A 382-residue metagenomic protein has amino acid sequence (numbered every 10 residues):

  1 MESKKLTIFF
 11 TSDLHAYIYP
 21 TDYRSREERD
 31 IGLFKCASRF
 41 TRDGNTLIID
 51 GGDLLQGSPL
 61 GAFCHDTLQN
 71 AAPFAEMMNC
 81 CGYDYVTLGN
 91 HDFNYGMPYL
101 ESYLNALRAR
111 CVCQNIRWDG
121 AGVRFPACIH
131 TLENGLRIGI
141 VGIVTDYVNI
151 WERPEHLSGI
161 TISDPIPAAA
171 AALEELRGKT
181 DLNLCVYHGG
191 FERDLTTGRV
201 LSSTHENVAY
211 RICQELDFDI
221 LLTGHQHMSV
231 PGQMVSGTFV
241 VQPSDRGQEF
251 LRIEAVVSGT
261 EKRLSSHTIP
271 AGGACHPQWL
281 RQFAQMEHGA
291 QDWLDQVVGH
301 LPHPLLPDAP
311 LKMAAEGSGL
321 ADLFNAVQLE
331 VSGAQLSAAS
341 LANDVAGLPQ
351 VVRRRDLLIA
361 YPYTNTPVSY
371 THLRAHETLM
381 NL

Functional and structural regions predicted by a protein language model:
M1-G272, A315-V327: Acidic, metal/ion-coordinating pockets
I8-H15, T145-D146, Q291-P304, R354-D356: Short, compositionally biased low-complexity segments
V257-V351: A short C-terminal boundary segment appended to hydrolase-like catalytic domains
L301, S369-Y370: Short amphipathic
D344-P367: Active-site loop ensemble at the mouth of alpha/beta enzyme cores that anchors a bound cofactor
T371-T378: Conserved small/polar residues in nucleotide/adenosyl-binding loops
